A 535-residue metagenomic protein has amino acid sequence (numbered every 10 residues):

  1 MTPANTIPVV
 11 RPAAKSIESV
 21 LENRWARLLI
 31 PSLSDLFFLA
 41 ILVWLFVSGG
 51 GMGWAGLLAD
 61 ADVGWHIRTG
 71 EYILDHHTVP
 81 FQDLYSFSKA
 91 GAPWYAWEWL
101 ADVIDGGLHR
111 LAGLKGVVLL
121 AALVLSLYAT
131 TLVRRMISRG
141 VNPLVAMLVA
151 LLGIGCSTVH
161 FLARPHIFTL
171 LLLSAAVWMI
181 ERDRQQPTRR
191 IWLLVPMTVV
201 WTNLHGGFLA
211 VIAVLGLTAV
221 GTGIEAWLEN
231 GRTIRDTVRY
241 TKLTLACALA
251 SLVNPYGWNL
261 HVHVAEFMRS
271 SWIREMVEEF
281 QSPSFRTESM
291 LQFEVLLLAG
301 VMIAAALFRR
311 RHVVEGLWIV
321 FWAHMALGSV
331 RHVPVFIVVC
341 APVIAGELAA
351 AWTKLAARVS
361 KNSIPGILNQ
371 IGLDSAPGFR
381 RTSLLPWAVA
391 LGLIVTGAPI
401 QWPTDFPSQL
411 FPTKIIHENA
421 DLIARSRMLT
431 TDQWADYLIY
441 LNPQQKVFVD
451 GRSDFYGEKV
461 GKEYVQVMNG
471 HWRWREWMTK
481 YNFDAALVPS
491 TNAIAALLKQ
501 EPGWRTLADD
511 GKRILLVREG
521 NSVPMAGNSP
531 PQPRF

Functional and structural regions predicted by a protein language model:
L74, V79, G206-R309, V343: Transmembrane catalytic cores of multi-pass membrane glycosyltransferases and polysaccharide-assembly enzymes
A122-R139: Transmembrane-helix motifs of polytopic, lipid-linked glycan transferases
G153-S157, I191-G206, A246-S251, V320-A326: Membrane-interface alpha helices of multi-pass inner-membrane proteins
H160-F168: Short acidic/glycine- and proline-prone juxtamembrane loop motifs at membrane-interface regions of multi-pass membrane
A176-I191, V301-A305: Membrane-interface transmembrane helices that cradle and orient dolichyl/undecaprenyl
R182-V199, V238-K242, G316-V320: Short hydrophobic alpha-helices at membrane interfaces in multi-pass membrane enzymes
A356-L422, Q433-D436, N442, G451-S453 (+1 more regions): Membrane-proximal, lumen/periplasm-facing interface regions of secretory-pathway glyco- and lipid-modifying enzymes
D421-K459, T479, F483-T491, L516: Short periplasmic/luminal acceptor-recognition loop of GT-C membrane glycosyltransferases, typified by
